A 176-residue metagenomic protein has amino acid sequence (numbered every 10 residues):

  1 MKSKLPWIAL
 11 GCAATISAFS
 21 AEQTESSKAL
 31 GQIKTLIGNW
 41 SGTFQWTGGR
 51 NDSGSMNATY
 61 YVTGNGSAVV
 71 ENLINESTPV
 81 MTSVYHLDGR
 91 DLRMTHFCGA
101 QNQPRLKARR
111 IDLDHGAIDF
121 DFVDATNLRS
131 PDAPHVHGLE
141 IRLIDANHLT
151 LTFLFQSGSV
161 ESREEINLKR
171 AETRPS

Functional and structural regions predicted by a protein language model:
M1-I8: Bacterial N-terminal signal peptides that target proteins for export
I8-S17: Bacterial N-terminal signal peptides
E22, A146-S176: Edge beta-strand at a domain terminus
T24-S41: N-terminal helix-cap/turn-to-beta initiation motif at the start of protein domains
I37-S41, G64-E71, R90-T95, H115-D121 (+1 more regions): Short, hydrophobic/aromatic-rich segments at coil-to-beta transitions
D52-G89: N-terminal glycine/threonine-rich, aromatic-flanked beta-hairpin/loop signature
M56-V62, T82-H86, R105-I111, V136-L143 (+2 more regions): Hydrophobic/aromatic beta-strand elements that line small-molecule binding cavities or substrate pockets in beta-rich
I74-P131: Contiguous, well-ordered beta-strand patches that form the walls/edges of small beta-barrel/beta-sandwich domains
